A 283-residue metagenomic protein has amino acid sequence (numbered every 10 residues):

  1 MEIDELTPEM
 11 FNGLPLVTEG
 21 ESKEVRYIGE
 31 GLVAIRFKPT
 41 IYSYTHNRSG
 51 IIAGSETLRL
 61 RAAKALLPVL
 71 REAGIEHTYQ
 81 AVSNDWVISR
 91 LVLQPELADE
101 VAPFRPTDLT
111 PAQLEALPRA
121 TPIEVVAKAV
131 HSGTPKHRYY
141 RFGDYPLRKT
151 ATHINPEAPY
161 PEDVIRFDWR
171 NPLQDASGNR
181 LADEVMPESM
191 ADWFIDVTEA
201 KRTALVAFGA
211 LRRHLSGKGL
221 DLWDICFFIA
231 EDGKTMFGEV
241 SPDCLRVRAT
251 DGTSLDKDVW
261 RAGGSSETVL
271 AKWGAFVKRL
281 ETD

Functional and structural regions predicted by a protein language model:
M1-S22: Short, Gly/Pro- and small/polar-rich lid/capping loops
P15-N171, L280: Active-site loop/lid in soluble adenylation, ligation, and acyl-transfer enzymes
G29-G31, A230-G233: Short acidic-glycine loop/turn motifs at beta-strand connectors
P39, A129-H131, I229-E231, V240-S241: Short, flexible loop/turn elements at secondary-structure junctions
A81-V82, L215-D232: A short glycine-rich, hydrophobically flanked beta-strand micro-motif that places a catalytic Asp/Glu for divalent metal
V125-A129, I225-I229, E267: A structural signal for short, well-ordered beta-strand segments
Y140-D196, T235-D283: Anionic ligand-binding catalytic core segments
A191-W223: A long amphipathic alpha-helix within ATP-dependent nucleotide-binding catalytic cores
